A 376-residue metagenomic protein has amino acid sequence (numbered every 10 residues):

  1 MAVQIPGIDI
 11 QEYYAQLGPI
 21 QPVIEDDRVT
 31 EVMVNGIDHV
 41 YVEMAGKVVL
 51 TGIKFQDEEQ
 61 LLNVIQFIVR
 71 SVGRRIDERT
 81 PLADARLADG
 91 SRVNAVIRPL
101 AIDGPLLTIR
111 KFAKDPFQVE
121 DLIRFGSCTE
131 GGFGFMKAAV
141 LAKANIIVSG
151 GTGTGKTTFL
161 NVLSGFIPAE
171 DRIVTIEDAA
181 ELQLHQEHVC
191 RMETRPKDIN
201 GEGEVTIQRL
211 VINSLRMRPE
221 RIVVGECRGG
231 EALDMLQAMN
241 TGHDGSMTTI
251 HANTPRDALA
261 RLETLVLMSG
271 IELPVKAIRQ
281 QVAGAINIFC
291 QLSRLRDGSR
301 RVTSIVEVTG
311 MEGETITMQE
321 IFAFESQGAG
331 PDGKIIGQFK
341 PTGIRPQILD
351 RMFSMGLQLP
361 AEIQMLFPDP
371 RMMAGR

Functional and structural regions predicted by a protein language model:
M1-D9, Y13, G298-R376: NTP-binding/hydrolysis catalytic cores, primarily Walker-type P-loop NTPases
M1-G52: N-terminal anchoring/assembly modules that precede and organize ATP-driven motor systems
A15-V23, I68-A85, D171, S269-K276 (+1 more regions): Active-site phosphate-binding and catalytic loops of NTP-dependent enzymes
D26, H39, E43-A142: P-loop NTP-binding catalytic core
F133, K137, K143-S149, L160-A285 (+1 more regions): Switch/coupling sub-region of P-loop NTPases
G153: Walker A (P-loop) phosphate-binding loop of P-loop NTPases
K156: Conserved lysine of the Walker
A277-G313: Phosphate-binding/switch region of NTP-binding enzymes
